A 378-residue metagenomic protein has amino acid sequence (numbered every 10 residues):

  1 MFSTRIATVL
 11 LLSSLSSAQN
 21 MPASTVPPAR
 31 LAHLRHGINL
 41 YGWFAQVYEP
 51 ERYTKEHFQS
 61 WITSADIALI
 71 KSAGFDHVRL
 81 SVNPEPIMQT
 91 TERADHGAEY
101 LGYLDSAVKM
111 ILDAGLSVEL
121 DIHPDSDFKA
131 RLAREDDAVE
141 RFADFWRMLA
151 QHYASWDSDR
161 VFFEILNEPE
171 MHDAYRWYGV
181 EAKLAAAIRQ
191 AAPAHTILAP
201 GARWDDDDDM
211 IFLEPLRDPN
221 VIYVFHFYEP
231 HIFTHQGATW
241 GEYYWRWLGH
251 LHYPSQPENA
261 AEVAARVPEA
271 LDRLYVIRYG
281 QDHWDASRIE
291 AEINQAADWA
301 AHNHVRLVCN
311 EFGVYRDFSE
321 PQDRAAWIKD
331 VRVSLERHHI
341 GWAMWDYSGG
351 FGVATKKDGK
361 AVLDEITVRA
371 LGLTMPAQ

Functional and structural regions predicted by a protein language model:
M1-V9: Sec-dependent signal peptide recognition, specifically the positively charged N-region followed immediately by
V9-A18: Hydrophobic h-region of N-terminal signal peptides that target proteins for export in Gram-negative bacteria
S24-P28, D136, E140-D285, E290 (+2 more regions): Active-site region of glycoside hydrolase catalytic domains
R30-T196, G201-M210, N220, F351 (+2 more regions): Active-site mouth of glycoside hydrolases
P50, F233-G237, D346, A354-K356: Short conserved micro-motifs at the rims of enzyme active sites and ligand-binding pockets
S60-S64, L101, E290-I293, A325-I328: Structural motif corresponding to alpha-helix initiation and N-cap regions
V118-L120, L307, W342: Hydrophobic beta-strand scaffold residues
F318-Q378: Aromatic-rich peripheral "rim/lid" segments of glycoside hydrolase catalytic domains that contact and position glycan
